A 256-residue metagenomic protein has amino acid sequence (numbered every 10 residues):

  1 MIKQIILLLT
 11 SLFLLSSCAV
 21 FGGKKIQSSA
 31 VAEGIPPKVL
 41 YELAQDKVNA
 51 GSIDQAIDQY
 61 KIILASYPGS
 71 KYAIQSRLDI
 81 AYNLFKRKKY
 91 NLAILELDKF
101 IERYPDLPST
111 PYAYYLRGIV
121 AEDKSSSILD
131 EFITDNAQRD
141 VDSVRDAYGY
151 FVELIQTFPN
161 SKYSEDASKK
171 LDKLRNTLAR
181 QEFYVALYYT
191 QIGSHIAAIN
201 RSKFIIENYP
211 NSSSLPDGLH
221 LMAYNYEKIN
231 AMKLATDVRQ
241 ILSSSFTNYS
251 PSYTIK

Functional and structural regions predicted by a protein language model:
M1-C18: Sec-dependent bacterial lipoprotein signal peptides
C18-K256: Acidic, polar-rich low-complexity tracts and alpha-helical solenoid repeat scaffolds
